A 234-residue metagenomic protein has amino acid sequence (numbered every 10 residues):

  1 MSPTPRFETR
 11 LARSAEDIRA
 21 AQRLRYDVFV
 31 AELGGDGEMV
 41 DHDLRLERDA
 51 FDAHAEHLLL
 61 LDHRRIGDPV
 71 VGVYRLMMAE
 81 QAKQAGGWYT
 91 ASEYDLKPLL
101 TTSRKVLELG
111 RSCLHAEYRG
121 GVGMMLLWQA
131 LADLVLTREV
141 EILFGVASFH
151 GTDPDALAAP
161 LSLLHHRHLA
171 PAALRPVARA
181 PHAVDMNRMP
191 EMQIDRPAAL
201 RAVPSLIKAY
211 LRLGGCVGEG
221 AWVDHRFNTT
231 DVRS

Functional and structural regions predicted by a protein language model:
M1-T4, L99-L100: Short, conserved catalytic or adaptor-binding loops enriched in Gly and charged residues
P3-Q81: Short amphipathic alpha-helix that is part of the acyltransferase structural core
F7, Y74, L107, G215 (+1 more regions): A broad, low-specificity signal marking well-ordered, structured residues that form hydrophobic/aromatic
D17, D27, D36, D41-D43 (+11 more regions): Acidic-enriched, low-complexity/disordered segments with a strong bias for Aspartate over Glutamate
A55-H57, T229-R233: Short hydrophobic/aromatic beta-strand or adjacent loop that forms the aromatic wall/cage of a ligand/substrate-binding
A79-V217, A221-T229: Acyl-donor binding region in acyl/amide transferases
